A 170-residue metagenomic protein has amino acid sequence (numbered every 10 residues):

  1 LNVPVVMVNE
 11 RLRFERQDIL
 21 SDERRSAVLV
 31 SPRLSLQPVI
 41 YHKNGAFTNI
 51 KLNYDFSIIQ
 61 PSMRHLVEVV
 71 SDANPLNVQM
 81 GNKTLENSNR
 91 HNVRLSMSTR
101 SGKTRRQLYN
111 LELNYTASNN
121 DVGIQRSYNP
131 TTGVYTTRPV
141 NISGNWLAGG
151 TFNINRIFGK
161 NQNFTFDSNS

Functional and structural regions predicted by a protein language model:
L1-S170: Exposed, low-structure sequence patches enriched in small/polar residues
